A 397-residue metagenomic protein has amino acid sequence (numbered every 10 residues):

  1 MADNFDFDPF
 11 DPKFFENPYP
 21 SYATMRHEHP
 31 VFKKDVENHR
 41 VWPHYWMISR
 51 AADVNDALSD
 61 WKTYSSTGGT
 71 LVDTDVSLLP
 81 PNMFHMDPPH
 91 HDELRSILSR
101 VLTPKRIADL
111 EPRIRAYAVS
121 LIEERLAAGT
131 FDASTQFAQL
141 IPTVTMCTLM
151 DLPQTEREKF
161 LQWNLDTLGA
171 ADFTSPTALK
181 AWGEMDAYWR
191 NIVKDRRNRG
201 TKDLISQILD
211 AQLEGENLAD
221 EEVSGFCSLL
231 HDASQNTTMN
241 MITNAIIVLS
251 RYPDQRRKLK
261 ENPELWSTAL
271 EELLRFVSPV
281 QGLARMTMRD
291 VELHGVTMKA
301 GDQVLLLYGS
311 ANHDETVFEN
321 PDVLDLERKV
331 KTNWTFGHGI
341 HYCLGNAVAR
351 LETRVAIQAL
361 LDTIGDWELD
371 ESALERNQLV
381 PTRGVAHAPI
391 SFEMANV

Functional and structural regions predicted by a protein language model:
M1-V397: Cytochrome P450
